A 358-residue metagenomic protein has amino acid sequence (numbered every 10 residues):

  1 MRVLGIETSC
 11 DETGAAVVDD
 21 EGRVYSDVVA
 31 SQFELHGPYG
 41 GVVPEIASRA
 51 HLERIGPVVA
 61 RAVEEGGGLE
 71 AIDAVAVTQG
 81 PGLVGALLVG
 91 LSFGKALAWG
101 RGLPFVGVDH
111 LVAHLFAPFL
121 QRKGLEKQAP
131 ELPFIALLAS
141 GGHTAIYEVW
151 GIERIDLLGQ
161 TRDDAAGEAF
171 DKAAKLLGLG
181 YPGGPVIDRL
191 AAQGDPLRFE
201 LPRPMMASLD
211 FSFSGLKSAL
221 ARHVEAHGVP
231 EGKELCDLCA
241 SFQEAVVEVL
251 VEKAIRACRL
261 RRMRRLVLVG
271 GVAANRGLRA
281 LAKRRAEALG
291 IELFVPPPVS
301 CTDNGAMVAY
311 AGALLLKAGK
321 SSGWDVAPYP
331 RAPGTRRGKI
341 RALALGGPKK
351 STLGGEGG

Functional and structural regions predicted by a protein language model:
M1, V108-I135, A311: Conserved phosphate-binding catalytic cores of ATP/NTP-utilizing and phosphoryl-transfer enzymes
R2-P81: N-terminal beta-alpha supersecondary unit
T8-S9, A16, S26-D27, P130-E131 (+6 more regions): A short helix-loop
L69-Q79, R261-V272, F294-P297: Short glycine-rich phosphate-binding loop at a beta-alpha junction
V77-L103, L120-Q121, R276-R285: Short Gly/Thr/Asp-enriched flexible loops that form oxyanion-binding sites at enzyme active sites
G107-V108, L266, A282-M307: Conserved phosphate-binding/catalytic loops in two-lobed NTP-binding clefts
H114-F116, P296-G334: Glycine-rich phosphate-binding/hydrolytic loop that grips phosphoryl groups
R189-L266, N275-L289, L316, R336-L353 (+1 more regions): A contiguous, well-structured pocket-lining segment that forms one wall/lid of small-molecule binding clefts in soluble
